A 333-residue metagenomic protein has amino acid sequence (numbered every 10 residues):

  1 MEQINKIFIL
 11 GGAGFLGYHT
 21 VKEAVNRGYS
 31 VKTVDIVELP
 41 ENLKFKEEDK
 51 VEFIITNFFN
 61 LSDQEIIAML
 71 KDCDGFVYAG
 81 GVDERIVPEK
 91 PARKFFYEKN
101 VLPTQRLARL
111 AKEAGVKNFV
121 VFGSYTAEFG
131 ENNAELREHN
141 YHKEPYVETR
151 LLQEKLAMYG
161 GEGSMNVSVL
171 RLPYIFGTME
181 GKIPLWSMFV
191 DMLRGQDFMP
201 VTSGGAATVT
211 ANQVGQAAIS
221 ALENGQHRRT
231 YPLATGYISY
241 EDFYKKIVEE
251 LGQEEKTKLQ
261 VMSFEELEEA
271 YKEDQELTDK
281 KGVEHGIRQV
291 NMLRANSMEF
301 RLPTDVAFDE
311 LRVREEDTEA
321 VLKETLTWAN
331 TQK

Functional and structural regions predicted by a protein language model:
K6, M298-K333: Amphipathic terminal alpha-helices
I7-R27: N-terminal Rossmann NAD(P)H-binding glycine-rich loop of SDR-like oxidoreductase domains
L10, V34, A79-G80, F119-Y125 (+1 more regions): SDR active-site strand-loop-helix element
V51-L102, R106: NAD(P)H-binding glycine-rich loop region in Rossmannoid oxidoreductase-like domains and their noncatalytic homologs
L102-E148: Conserved Rossmann-fold NAD(P)-dependent oxidoreductase catalytic core, especially the SDR/UDP-sugar
H139-R229, A234-G236: Oxidoreductase cofactor-interface core, primarily capturing Rossmann-like NAD(P)-dependent enzymes
G205-N212, Y231-E250, E265-Y271: Substrate-binding strand-loop-helix patch in Rossmann-like NAD(P)-dependent oxidoreductase/epimerase domains
Y244-R301: Terminal hydrophobic/aromatic helix or amphipathic segment near a protein terminus
